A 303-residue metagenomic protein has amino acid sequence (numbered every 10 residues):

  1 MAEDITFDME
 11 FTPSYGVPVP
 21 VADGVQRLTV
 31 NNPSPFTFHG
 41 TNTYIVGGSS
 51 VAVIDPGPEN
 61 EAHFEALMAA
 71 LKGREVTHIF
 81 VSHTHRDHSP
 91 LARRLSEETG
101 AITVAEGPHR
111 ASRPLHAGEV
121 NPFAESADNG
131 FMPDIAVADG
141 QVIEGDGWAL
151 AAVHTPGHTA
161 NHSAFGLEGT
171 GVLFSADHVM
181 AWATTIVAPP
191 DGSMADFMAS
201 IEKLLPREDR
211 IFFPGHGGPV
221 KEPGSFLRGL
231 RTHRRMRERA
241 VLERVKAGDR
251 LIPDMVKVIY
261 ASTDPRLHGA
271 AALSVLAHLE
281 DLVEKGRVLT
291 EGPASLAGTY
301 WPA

Functional and structural regions predicted by a protein language model:
A2-F7, E243-A303: C-terminal regulatory/interaction regions
Y15-R74, A164-A176, A181: Conserved beta-strand hairpin/beta-sheet module of binuclear metal-dependent hydrolase folds, prominently
V21, E98-T99, E208: Short, structured coil segments at secondary-structure junctions
G24, L67, H216, V241 (+1 more regions): Residue-level signal for inorganic ion chemistry
H39, P58-D146, G171, A181: Active-site HxH/HxHxD metal-binding segment of metal-dependent hydrolases
V51-V53, P58-N60, L115, V120-D134 (+2 more regions): Metallo-beta-lactamase
S82-H88, H158, H216, H278: Histidine-centered divalent metal-coordination motifs
A101, R234, E238-L242, A272: Short, leucine-enriched amphipathic alpha-helices that occur as contiguous helical runs
